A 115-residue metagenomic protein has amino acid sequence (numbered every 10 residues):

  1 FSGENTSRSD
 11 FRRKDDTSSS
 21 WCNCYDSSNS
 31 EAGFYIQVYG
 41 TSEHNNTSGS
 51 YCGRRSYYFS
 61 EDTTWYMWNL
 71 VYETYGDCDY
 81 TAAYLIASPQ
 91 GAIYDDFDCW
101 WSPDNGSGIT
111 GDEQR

Functional and structural regions predicted by a protein language model:
F1-N45: Short, surface-exposed binding/anchoring microloops in extracellular/periplasmic proteins
R8-K14, Y58-C78: Beta-sandwich interaction modules
S19-N23, E73-A92: Noncatalytic modules at the cell exterior or secretory-pathway interfaces, chiefly beta-strand-rich lectin/adhesion
N23-Y25, G53, D79, W100: Secreted/luminal cysteine- and crosslink-motif detector
A32-I36, G91-D112: Edge beta-strands of jelly-roll/beta-sandwich modules across compartments, strongly enriched in secreted/luminal
Q37-E43, I86-S88, S102: Predominantly extracellular/luminal cell-surface or secreted proteins
Q37-T64: Terminal beta-strand-rich extracellular "head" domains that mediate receptor/glycan or other ligand binding
R115: Structured mid-domain segments that build the active-site/substrate or prosthetic-cofactor binding neighborhood
